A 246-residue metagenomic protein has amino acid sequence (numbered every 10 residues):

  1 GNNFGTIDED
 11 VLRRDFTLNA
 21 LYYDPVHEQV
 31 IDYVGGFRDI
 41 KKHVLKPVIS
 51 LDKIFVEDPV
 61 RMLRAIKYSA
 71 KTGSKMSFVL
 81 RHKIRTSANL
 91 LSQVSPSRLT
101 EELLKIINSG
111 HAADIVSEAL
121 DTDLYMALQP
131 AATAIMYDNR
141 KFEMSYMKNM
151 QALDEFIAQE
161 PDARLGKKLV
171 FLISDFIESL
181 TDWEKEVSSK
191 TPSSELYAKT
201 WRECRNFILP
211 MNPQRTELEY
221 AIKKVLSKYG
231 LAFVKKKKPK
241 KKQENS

Functional and structural regions predicted by a protein language model:
G1-S246: Catalytic cores of the polymerase beta-like nucleotidyltransferase superfamily and closely associated nucleotide
